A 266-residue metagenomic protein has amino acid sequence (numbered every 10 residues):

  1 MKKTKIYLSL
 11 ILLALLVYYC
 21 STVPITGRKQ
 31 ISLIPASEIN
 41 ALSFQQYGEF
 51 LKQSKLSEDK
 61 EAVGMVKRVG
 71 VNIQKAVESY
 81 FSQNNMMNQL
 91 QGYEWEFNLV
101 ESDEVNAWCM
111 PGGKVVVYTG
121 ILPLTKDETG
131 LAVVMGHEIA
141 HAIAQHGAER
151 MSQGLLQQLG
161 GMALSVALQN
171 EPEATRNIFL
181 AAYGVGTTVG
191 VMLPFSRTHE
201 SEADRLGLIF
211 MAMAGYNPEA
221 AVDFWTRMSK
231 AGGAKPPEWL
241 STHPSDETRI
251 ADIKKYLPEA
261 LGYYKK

Functional and structural regions predicted by a protein language model:
K2-L8, L15-K266: A Zn2+-metalloprotease active-site environment signal
